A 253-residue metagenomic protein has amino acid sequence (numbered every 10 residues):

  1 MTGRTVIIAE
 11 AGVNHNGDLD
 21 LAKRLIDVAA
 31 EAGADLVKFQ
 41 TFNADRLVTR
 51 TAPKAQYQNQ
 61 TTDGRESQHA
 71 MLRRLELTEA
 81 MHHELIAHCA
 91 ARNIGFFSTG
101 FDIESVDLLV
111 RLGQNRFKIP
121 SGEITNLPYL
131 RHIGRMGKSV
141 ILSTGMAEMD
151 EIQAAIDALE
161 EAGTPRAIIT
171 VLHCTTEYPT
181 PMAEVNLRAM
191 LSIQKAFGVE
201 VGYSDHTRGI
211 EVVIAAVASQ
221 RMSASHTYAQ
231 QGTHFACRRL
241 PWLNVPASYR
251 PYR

Functional and structural regions predicted by a protein language model:
M1-R253: Catalytic cores and adjacent flexible loops of soluble metabolic enzymes that perform enolate/carbanion chemistry on
